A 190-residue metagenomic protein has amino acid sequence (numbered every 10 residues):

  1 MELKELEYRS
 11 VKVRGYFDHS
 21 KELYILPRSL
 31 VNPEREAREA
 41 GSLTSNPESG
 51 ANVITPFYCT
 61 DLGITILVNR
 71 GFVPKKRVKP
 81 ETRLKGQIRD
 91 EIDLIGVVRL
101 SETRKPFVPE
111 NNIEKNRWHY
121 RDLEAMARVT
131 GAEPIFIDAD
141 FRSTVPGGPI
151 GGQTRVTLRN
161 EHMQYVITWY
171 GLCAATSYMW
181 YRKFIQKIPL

Functional and structural regions predicted by a protein language model:
M1-L190: Surface-exposed, charge/polar-rich loops and edge strands
